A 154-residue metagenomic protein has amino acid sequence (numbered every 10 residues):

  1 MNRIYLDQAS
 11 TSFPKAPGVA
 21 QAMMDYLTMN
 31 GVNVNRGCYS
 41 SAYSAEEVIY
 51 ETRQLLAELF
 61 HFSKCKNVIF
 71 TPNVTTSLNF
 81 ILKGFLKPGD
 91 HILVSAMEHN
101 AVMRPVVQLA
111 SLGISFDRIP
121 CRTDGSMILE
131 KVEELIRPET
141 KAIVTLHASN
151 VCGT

Functional and structural regions predicted by a protein language model:
M1-T154: Pyridoxal 5′-phosphate
